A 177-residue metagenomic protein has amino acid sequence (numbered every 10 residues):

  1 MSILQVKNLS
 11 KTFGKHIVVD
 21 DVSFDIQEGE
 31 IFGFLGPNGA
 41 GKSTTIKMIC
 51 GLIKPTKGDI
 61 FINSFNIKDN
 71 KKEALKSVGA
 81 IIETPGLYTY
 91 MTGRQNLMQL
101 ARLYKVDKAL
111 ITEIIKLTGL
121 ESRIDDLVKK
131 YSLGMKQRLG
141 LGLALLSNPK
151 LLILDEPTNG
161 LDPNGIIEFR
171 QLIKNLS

Functional and structural regions predicted by a protein language model:
M1: Flanking scaffold residues of small Cys/His-coordinated metal-binding clusters
L4, K11-S177: ABC transporter nucleotide-binding domains
